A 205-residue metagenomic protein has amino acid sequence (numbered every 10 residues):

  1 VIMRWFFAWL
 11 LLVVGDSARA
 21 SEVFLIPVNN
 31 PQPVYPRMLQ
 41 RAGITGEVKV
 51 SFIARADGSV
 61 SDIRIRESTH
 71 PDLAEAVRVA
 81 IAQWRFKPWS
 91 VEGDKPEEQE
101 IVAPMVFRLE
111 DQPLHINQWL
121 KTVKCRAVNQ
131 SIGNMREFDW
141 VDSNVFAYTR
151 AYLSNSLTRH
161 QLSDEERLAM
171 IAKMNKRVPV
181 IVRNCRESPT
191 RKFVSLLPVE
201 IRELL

Functional and structural regions predicted by a protein language model:
I2-W9: Sec-dependent signal peptide recognition, specifically the positively charged N-region followed immediately by
V14-S17: N-terminal signal peptide c-region/cleavage motif recognized by signal peptidases
A20-V50, A76-H115, N144-V145: Short proline/glycine- and basic residue-enriched helix-capping loop/turn segments at helix->loop/beta transitions
G43, R66, H70-A74, E98 (+3 more regions): Solvent-exposed, acidic/flexible segments
R55, S59-S90: A short, well-structured alpha-helical segment
E110-A151: Charged, amphipathic alpha-helical linkers/stalks
D142-R167: Intrinsically disordered, low-complexity terminal/linker regions enriched in Pro/Ser/Gly and acidic residues
A169-L205: C-terminal non-catalytic accessory extensions
